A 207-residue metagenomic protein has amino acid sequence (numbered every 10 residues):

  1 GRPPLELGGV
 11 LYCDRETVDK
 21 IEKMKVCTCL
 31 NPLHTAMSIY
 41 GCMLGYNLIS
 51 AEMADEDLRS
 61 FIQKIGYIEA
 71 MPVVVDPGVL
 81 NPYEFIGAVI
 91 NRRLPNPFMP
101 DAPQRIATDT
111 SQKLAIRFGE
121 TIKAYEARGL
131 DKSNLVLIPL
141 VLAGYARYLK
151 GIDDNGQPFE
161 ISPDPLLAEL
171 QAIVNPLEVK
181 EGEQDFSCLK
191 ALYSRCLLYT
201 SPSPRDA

Functional and structural regions predicted by a protein language model:
G1-E16: Primary mode marks residue(s) on the alpha4-beta5-alpha5 output face of response regulator receiver
T17-K25: Conserved phosphate-binding loops in nucleotide/dinucleotide-binding enzymes
D19, A36, Y46: Solvent-exposed loop/linker segments at secondary-structure transitions that flank or connect catalytic domains
V26-G41: Conserved phosphate/anionic-ligand binding catalytic regions in large, soluble enzymes, centered on
Y40-S162: C-terminal catalytic subdomain
V141, Y145-A146, G156-P158, S162 (+3 more regions): Long mid-to-C-terminal assembly/interaction modules of large eukaryotic proteins
Y199-D206: Conserved small/polar residues in nucleotide/adenosyl-binding loops
